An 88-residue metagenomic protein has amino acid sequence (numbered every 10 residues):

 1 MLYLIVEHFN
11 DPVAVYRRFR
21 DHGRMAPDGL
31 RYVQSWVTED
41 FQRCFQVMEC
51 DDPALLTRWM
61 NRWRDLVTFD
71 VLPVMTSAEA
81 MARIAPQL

Functional and structural regions predicted by a protein language model:
M1-L88: Conserved, structured core segments of small domains
